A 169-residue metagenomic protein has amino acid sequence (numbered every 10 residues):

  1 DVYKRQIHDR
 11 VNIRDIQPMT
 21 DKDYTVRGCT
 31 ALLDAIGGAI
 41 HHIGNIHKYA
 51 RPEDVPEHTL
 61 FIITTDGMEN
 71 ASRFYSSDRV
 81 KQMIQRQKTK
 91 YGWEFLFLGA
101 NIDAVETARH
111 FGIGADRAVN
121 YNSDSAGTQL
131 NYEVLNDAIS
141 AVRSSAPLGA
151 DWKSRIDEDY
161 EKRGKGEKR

Functional and structural regions predicted by a protein language model:
V2-Y3: Short, small-residue-biased leader/transition segments that mark boundaries at the very start of proteins
Q6-I7, A71: Catalytic P-loop NTPase motifs of RecA-like helicase/translocase cores
D9-Q17, F111-I113: Short, flexible, mixed-charge acidic loops at enzyme active sites
P18-E57, L96-E106, G127: Von Willebrand factor
I36-Q85: Exposed acidic/Ser/Thr-rich ligand/metal-binding surfaces
A50-P52, R86-G92, F97-A100, N120 (+2 more regions): A charge-rich, low-complexity, intrinsically flexible signal that marks solvent-exposed coils, linkers, repeats
M68-H110: VWA/integrin I-like adhesion module and closely mimicked acidic/polar interface patches used
A100-P147: Von Willebrand factor A/integrin I-like adhesion domains
